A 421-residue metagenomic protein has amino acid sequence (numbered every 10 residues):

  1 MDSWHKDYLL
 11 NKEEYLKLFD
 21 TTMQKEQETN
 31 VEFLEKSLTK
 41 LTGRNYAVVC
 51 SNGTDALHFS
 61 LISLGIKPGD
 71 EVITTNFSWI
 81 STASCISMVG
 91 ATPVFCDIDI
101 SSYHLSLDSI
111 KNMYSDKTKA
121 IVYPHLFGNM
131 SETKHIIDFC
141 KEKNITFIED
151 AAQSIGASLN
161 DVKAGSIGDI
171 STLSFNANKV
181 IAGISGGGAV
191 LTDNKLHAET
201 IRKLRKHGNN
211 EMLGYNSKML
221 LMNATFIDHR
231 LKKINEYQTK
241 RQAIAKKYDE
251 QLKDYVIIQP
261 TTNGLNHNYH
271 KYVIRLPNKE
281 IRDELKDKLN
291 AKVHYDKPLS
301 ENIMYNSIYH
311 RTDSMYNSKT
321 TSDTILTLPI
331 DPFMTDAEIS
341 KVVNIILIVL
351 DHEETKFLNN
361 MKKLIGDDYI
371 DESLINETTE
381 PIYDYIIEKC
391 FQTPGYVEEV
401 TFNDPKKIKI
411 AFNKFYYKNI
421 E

Functional and structural regions predicted by a protein language model:
M1-S63, K67, M88-V89, Y114 (+6 more regions): Conserved PLP-binding active-site segment in aminotransferase class I/II-type PLP enzymes
T29-N45, D108, A120-P124, N129 (+3 more regions): PLP-dependent aminotransferase class I/II
H58-S115, A120-V122: Conserved PLP-anchoring active-site segment centered on the Schiff-base-forming lysine
D70, N76-S78, D97-D99, A151 (+3 more regions): Nucleotide-sugar donor-binding loop of glycosyltransferases
S84-I86, F139, V180, M222: Hydrophobic/aromatic ligand-binding patch that stacks against planar heteroaromatic rings of cofactors or nucleotides
S101-G183, A189-L191, L196: Active-site phosphate-binding strand-loop segment of PLP-dependent enzymes
E380-F402: Acidic, low-complexity, intrinsically disordered interaction modules
